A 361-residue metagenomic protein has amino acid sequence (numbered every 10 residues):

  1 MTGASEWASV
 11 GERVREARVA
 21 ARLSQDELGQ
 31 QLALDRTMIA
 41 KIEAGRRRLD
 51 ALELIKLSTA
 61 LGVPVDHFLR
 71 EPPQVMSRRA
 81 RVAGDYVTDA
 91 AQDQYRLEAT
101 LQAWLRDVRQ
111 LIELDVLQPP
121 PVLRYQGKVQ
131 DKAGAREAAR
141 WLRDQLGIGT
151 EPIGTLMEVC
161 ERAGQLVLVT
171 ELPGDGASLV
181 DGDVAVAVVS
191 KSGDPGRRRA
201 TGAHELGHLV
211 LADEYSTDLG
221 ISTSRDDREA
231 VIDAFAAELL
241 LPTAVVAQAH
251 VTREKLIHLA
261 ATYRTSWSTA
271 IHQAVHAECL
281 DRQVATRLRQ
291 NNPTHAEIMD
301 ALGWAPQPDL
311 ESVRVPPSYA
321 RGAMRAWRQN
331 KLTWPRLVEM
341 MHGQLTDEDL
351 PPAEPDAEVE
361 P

Functional and structural regions predicted by a protein language model:
M1-P361: Active-site hotspot residues in diverse enzymes, especially metal/ion-binding acidic/histidine motifs
